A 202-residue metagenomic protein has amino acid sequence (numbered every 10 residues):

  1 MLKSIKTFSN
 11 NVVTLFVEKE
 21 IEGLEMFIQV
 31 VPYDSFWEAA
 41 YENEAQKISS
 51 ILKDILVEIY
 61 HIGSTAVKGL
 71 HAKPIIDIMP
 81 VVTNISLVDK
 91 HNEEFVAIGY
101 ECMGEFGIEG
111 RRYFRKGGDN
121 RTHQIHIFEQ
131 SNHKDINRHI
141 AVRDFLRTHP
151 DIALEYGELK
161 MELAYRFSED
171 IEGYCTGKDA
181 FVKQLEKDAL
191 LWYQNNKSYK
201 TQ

Functional and structural regions predicted by a protein language model:
L2-Y60, K183: Helical scaffold of the NTase/Pol beta-like nucleotidyltransferase catalytic core
E20-E25, G69-K73, I136-N137: Short, flexible turn/loop "capping" segments at secondary-structure junctions
M26, P74-I78, R121-H123, V142: Short amphipathic alpha-helical segments
Q29-S35, P80, A141-L146: Short histidine-centered catalytic/ligand-binding loop motif
I48-D89: Active-site nucleotide-donor binding segment shared across nucleotidyl transfer reactions
K90-G99: Short amphipathic alpha-helices in soluble, non-transmembrane regions that often serve as interface/regulatory elements
Y100-H133: Conserved catalytic core of two-metal-ion nucleotidyltransferases
K134-Q202: Catalytic cores of NTP-dependent nucleotidyl/adenyl transfer enzymes across multiple folds
